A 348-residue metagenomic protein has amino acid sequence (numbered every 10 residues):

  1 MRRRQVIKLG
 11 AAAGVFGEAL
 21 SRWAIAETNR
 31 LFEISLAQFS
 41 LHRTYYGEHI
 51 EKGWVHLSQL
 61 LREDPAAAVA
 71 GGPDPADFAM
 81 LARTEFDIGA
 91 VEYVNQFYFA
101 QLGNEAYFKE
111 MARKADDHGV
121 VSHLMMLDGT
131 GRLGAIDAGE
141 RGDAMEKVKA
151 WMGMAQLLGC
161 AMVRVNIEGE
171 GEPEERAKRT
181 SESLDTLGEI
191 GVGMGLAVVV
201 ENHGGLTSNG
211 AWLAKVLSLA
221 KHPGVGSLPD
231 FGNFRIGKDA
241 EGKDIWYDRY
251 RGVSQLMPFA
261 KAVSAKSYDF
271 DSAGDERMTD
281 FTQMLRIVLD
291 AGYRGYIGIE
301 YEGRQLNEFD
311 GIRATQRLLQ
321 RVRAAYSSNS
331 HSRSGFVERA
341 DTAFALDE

Functional and structural regions predicted by a protein language model:
R2-L157, E175-K178, D185, V192 (+8 more regions): N-terminal pre-domain/capping segments
F39-L41, V94-Q96, L127-T130, E168-E170 (+4 more regions): Active-site beta-loop-alpha junctions enriched in small/polar residues
E48-H49, A90-V91, S181-I287: Acidic/histidine-rich catalytic cores of soluble enzymes
I88-G89, A161, R294-G295: Short acidic/polar active-site loop segments enriched in Thr and Asp
A90-E92, L124, R164, S264 (+1 more regions): Conserved beta-strand positions in the central sheet of alpha/beta enzyme cores
V120, L196, A291-G295: A short helix->loop->beta-strand "cap" motif at the edges of active sites that frequently abuts
A155-E175, M194, V199-H203: Active-site groove signature of glycoside hydrolases
K261, Y293-I299: A short pocket-lining beta-strand/turn micro-motif at the edge of beta-sheets
